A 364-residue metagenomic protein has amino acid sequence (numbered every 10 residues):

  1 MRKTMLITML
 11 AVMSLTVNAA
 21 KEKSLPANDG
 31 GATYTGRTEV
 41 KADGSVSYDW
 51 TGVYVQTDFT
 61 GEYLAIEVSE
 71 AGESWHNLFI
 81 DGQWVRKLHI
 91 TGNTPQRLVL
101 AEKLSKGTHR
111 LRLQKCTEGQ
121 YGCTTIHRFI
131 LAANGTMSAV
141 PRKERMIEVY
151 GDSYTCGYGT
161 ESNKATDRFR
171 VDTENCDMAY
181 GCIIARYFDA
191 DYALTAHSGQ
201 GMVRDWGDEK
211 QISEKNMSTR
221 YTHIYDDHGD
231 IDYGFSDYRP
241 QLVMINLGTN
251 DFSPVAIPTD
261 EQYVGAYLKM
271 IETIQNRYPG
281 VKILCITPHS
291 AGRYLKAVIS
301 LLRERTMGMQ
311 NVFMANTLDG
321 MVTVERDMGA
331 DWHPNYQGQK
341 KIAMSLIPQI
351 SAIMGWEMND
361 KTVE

Functional and structural regions predicted by a protein language model:
M1-T4: Positively charged n-region of N-terminal signal peptides that target proteins for export
M9-N18: Hydrophobic h-region of N-terminal signal peptides that target proteins for export in Gram-negative bacteria
A19-Y150, Y154-C176, G355-E364: N-terminal secretory targeting modules
W50, N93, T160, T166-P258 (+3 more regions): Conserved SGNH/GDSL esterase-like catalytic core that processes O-acyl groups on lipids and polysaccharides
M146-Y150, T155, Y192-A196, Q241-N246 (+2 more regions): Structural recognition of the beta-strand scaffold that forms the well-ordered cores of secreted hydrolase catalytic
M178, C182, R186, E261 (+7 more regions): Solvent-exposed, polar/charged alpha-helical surfaces in well-ordered, non-transmembrane soluble domains, broadly
M244-D251, L268-L301: Active-site segments of SGNH/GDSL-like serine hydrolases that catalyze O-acetyl group transfer/hydrolysis on lipids
K282-G329, Q337-E364: Extracellular serine-dependent O-acyl
